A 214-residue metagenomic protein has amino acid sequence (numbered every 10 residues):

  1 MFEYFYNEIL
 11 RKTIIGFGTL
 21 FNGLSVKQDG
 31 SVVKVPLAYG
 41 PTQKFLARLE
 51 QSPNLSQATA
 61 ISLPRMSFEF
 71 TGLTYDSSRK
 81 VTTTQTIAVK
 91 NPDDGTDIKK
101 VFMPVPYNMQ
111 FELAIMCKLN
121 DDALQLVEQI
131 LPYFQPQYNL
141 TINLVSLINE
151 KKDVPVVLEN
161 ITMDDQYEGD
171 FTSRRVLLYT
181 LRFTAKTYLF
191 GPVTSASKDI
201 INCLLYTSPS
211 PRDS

Functional and structural regions predicted by a protein language model:
M1-T86: Small/polar-rich, solvent-exposed N-terminal microdomains that initiate assembly or binding
P53-A58, G95-M103, Q166-S173: Catalytic micro-motifs at enzyme active sites that drive phosphoryl/nucleotidyl and oxygen chemistry
D76-P104: Short acidic, low-complexity segments enriched in Ser/Thr/Gly/Pro
S78-V81, G191-S197: Short conserved micro-motifs at the rims of enzyme active sites and ligand-binding pockets
F102-I115: Glycine-rich, often proline-containing surface loops adjacent to acidic residues and nearby aromatics that form
M103-V105, Q125, P132-V193, I200: Acidic-leaning, charged glycine-interspersed low-complexity segments
L113-A123, L189: A generic structural motif
Y206-D213: Conserved small/polar residues in nucleotide/adenosyl-binding loops
